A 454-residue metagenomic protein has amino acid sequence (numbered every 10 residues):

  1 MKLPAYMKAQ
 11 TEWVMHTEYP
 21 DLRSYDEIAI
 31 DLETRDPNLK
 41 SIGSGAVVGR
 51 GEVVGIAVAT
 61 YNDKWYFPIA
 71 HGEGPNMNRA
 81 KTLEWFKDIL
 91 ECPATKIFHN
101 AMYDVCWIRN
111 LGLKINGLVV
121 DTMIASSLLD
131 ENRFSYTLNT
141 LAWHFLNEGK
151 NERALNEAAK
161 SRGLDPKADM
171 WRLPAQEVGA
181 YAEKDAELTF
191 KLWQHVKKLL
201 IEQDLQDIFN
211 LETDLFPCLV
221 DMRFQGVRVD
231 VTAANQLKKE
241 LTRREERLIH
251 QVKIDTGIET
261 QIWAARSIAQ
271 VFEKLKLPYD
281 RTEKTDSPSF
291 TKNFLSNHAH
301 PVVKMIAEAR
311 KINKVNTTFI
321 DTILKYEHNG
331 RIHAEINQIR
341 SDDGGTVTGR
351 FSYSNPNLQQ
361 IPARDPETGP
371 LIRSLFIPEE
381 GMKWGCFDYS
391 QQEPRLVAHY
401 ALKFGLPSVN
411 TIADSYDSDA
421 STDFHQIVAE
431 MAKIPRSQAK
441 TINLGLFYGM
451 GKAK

Functional and structural regions predicted by a protein language model:
M1-G72, N116, R133, L141-L371 (+4 more regions): Conserved "right-hand" nucleotidyltransferase catalytic core of DNA-directed polymerases
A29, A94-A101, C386: Acidic beta-strand-to-loop metal/phosphate-binding motif
Y61-K96, V227, S418: Nucleic-acid-processing active sites and adjacent nucleic-acid-binding tracks, predominantly divalent metal-dependent
Y103-N110, Q270-V271, L396, K454: Phosphate- and divalent-cation-binding pockets in alpha/beta enzyme and binding domains that engage nucleotide-derived
K114-E131, L138-T140, S421-H425: Conserved beta-strand -> loop -> alpha-helix junction used to position metal-binding or nucleic-acid-contacting
G117, L277-T282, A401-Y416: Cytochrome P450 catalytic domain signature, combining two hallmark sequence patches
S415-S437: Generic long, charged, amphipathic alpha-helical segments
R436-Y448: Short, amphipathic alpha-helical "recognition" segments used to contact nucleic acids or chromatin
